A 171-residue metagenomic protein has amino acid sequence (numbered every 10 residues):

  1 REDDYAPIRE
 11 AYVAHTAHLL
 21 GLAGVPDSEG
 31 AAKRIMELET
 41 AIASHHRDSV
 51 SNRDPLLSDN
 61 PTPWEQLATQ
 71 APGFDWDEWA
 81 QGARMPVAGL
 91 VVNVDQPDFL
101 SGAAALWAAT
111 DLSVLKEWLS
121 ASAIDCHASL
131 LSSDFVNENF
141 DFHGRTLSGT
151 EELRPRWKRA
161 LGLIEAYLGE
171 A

Functional and structural regions predicted by a protein language model:
R1-A171: Noncatalytic, helix-rich "gating/capping" subdomain that lines the substrate-entry/channel surface of large enzyme
